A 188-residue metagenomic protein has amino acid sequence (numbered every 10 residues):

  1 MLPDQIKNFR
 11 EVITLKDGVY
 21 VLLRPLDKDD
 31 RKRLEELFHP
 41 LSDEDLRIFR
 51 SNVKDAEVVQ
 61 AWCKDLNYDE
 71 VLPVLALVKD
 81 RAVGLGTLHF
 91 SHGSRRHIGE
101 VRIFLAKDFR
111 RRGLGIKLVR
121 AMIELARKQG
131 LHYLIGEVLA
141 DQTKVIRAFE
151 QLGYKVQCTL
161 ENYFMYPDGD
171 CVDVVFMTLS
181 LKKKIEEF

Functional and structural regions predicted by a protein language model:
M1-D17: Short acidic N-proximal helix/loop "leader" segments that mark the beginning of a domain or an inter-domain linker
V19-R33: A short beta-loop-alpha structural element at the N-terminal edge of CoA-dependent acyl/N-acetyltransferase catalytic
V19-V21, K79-L85, V172: Glycine-rich phosphate/pyrophosphate-binding loop shared by adenosine-nucleotide-utilizing enzymes
E44-S51: A short gly/proline-enriched turn/hairpin at secondary-structure junctions
S51-K107, S180-K182: Acetyl-CoA-dependent GNAT
R112, I116, H132, A140-T159: Conserved active-site alpha-helix within GNAT-family acetyltransferase domains
V119, A126-V138: Conserved GNAT acetyl-CoA-binding A-motif
I135-V138, K155-V172: Conserved catalytic-core motifs of GNAT/GCN5-like acyltransferases
